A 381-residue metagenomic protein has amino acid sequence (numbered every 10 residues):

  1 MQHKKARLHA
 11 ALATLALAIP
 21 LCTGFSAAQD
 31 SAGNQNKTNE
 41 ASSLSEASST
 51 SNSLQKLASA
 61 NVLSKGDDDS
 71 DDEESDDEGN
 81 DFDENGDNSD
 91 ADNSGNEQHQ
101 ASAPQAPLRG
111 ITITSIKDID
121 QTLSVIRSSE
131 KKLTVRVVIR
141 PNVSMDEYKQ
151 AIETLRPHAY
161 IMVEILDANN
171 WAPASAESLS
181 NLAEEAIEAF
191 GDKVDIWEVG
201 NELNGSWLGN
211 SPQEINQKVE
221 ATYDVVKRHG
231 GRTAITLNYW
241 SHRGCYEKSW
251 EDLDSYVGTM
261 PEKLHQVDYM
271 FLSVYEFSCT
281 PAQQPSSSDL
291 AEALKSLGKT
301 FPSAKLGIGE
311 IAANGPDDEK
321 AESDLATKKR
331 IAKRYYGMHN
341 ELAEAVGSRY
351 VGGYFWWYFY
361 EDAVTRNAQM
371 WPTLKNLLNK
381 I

Functional and structural regions predicted by a protein language model:
D30-S102: Ser/Thr/Gly/Pro-rich low-complexity, disordered linker/stalk segments of secreted and cell-surface proteins
D90-N142, W357: Boundary/entry segment of secreted carbohydrate-active catalytic domains
I119-E185, A189, G209-T236, Q284-F301: Aromatic-lined substrate-binding rim segments of carbohydrate-active enzymes
T154-R156, A172-V199, S211-K227, S249-V267 (+1 more regions): An active-site-proximal structural segment forming one wall of the substrate-binding cleft that immediately precedes
V163, N201, I235-Y239, W250-S288 (+2 more regions): Aromatic- and acid-rich polysaccharide-binding/catalytic face of secreted or lumenal carbohydrate-active enzymes
E185-P212, A234-S241, E276-S278, Y350-Y360: Active-site groove signature of glycoside hydrolases
V219-L253, S303-P316, S348-E361: Aromatic-lined carbohydrate-recognition surfaces of secreted/lumenal glycan-active proteins
G307-I381: Substrate-binding cleft of secreted/luminal carbohydrate-active enzymes
